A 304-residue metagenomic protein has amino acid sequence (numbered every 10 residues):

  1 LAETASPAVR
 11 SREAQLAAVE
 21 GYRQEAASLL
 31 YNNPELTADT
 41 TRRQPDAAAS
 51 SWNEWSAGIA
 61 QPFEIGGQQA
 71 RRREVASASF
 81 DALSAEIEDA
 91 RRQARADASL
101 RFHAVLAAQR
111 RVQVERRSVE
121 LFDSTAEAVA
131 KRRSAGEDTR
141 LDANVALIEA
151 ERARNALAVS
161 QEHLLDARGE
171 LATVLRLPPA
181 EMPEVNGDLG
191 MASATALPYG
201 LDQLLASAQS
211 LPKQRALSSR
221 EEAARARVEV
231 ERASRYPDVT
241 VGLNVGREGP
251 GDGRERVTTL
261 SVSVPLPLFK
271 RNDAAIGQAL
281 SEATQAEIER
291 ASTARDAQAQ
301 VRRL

Functional and structural regions predicted by a protein language model:
A2-R10, A17-N32, D46-A49, A57-V75 (+8 more regions): A glycine-/polar-enriched beta->alpha junction
S11, L16-A18, R23-E25, R73-V75 (+17 more regions): Heptad-repeat amphipathic alpha-helical coiled-coil interaction surface used for oligomerization/assembly
Y31-D39, W52-A57, D238-L243: Transmembrane beta-strand segments of Gram-negative outer membrane beta-barrel proteins
D39-R43, P62, E149, S234 (+2 more regions): Outer-membrane beta-barrel pore domains and translocons
Q44-A48, A194, R247-G251: Outer-membrane beta-barrel domain signature
S51-W55, R254-T258: Residues that define the transmembrane beta-barrel architecture of outer-membrane proteins
A90-S210: Periplasmic alpha-helical coiled-coil/stalk elements that build and connect Gram-negative outer-membrane
G136-T139, V262, A297, V301-L304: Alpha-helical heptad-repeat coiled-coil segments that mediate oligomerization/polymerization in large
